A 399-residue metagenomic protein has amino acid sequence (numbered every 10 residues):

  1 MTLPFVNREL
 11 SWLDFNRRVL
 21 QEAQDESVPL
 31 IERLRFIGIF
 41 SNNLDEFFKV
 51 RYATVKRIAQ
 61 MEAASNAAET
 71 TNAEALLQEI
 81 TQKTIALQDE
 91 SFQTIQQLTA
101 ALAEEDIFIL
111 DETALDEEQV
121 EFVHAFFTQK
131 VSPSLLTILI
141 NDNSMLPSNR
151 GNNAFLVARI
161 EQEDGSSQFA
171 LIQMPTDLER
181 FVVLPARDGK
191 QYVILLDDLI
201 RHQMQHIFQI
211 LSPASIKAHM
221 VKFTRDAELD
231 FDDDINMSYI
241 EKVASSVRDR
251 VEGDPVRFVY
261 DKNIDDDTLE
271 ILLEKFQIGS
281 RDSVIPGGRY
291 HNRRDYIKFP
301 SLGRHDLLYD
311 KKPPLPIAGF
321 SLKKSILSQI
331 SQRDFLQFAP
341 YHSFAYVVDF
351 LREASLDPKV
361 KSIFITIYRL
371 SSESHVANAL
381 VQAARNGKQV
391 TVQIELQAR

Functional and structural regions predicted by a protein language model:
M1-R399: N-terminal localization/anchoring segments of enzymes in phospholipid and broader phosphate metabolism
